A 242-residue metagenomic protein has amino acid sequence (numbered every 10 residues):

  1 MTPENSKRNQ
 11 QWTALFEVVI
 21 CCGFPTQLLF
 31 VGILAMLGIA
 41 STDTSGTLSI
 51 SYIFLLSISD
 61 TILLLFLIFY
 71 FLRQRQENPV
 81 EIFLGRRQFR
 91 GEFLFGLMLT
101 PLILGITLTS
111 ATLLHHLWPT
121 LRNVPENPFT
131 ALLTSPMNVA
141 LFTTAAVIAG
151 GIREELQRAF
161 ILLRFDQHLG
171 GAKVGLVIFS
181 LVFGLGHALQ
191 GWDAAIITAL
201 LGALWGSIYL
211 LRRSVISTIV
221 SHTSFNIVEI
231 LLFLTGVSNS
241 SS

Functional and structural regions predicted by a protein language model:
M1-E81, R90-G91, H116-L117, I230-S242: N-terminal, membrane-interfacial amphipathic/helix-forming hydrophobic leader that caps and precedes the first
Q11, E77-N78, Q88-F93, N138-V139 (+3 more regions): Membrane-helix interface segments
T13-E17, I53-F54, F93-M98, V139-T143 (+3 more regions): Hydrophobic alpha-helical transmembrane segments
T26-G32, V177, F183-G186, D193-S242: Functionally important transmembrane alpha-helices
L37-I53, E77-A149, Q167, N239-S242: Juxtamembrane helix-loop-helix connectors linking adjacent transmembrane helices in multi-pass membrane enzymes
S59-L64, A145, I197-W205: Hydrophobic core segments of transmembrane alpha-helices in multi-pass, intramembrane catalytic enzymes
L67-L72, I103, T107, A111 (+4 more regions): Structural signal for membrane-spanning alpha-helices in multi-pass inner-membrane proteins, emphasizing helix cores
I152-I178, S207-S214: Membrane-interface helix/loop boundary segments of multi-pass membrane proteins
